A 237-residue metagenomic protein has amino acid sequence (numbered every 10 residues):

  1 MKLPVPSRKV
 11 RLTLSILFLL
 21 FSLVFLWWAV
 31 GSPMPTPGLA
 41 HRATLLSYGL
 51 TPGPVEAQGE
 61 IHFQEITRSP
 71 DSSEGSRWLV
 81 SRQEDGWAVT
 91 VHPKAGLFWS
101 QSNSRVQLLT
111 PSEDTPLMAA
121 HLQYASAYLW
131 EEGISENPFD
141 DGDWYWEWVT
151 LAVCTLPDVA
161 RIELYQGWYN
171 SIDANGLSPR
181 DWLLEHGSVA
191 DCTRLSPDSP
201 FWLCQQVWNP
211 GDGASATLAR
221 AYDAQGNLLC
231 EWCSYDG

Functional and structural regions predicted by a protein language model:
M1-K9: N-terminal Lys/Arg-rich, disordered targeting/topogenic segments
V10-G31: Hydrophobic membrane-insertion alpha-helices, especially the h-region of bacterial N-terminal signal peptides
W27-P116, G187-C192: N-terminal export/targeting and maturation segments
P52-P54, E84-V91, G96-S100, V159-R161 (+3 more regions): Short, surface-exposed beta-strand/loop "edge" segments at domain boundaries and coil↔beta transitions
E74-G75, E84-W87, Y145-V149, A214-A216: Short, surface-exposed coil-to-beta transition loops
P111-L151: Extracellular ectodomain segments of secreted/surface proteins
W148, R161-G237: Ser/Thr-rich low-complexity repeats and stalk/linker segments
L151-P157: Structural motif
